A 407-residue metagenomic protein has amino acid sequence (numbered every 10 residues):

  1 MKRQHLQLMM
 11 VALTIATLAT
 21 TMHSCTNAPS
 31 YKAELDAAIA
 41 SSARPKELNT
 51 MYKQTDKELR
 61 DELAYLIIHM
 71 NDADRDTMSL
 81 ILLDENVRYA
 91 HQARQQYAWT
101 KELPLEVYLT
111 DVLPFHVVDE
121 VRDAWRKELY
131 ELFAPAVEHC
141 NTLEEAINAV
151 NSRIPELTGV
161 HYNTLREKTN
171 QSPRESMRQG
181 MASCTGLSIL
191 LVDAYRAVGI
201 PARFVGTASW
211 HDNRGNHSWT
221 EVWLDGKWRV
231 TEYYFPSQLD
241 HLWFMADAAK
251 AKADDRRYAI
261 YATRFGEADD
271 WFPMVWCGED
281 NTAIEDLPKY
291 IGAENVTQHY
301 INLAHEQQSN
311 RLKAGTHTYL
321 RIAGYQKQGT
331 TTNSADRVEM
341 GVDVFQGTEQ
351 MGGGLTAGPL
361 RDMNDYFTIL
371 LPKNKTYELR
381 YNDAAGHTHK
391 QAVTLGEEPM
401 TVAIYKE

Functional and structural regions predicted by a protein language model:
K2-V11: Bacterial N-terminal signal peptides that target proteins for export
T21-S24: C-terminal motif of bacterial Sec signal peptides marking the signal peptidase cleavage site
T26-A28: Bacterial signal peptide processing site
A33-L48: Post-signal peptide N-terminal segment of mature Sec-exported envelope proteins
K46-T50, Q54-Q179, V275: Secondary-structure boundary elements
V150, G180-V205, T220: Cysteine-centered nucleophilic/redox motifs
N163-T164, A197, A208-N213, S218 (+1 more regions): His-Asp-centered catalytic microenvironments across diverse enzyme cores, prominently the transglutaminase-like
D383-E407: Structured interaction patches on ligand/partner-binding surfaces of diverse proteins
